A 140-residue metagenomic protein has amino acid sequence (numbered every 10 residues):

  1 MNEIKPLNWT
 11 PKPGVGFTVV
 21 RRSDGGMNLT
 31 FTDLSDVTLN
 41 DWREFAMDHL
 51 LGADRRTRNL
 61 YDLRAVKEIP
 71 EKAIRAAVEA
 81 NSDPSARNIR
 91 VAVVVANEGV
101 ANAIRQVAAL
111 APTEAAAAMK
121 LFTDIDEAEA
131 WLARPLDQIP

Functional and structural regions predicted by a protein language model:
N2-P140: Amphipathic, Lys/Arg-enriched alpha-helical "gate/interface" segment within cytosolic domains that mediates
